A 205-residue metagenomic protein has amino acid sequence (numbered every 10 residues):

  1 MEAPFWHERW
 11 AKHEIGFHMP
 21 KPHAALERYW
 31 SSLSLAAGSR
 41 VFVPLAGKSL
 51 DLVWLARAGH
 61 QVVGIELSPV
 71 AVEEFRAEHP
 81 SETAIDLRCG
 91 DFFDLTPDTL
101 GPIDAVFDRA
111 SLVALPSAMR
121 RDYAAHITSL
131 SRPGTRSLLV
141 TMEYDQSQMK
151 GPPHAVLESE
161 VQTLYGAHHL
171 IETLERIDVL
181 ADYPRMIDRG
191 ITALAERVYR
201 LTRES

Functional and structural regions predicted by a protein language model:
M1-S34, K48-V53, Q61-T99, A124-S205: Class I (Rossmann-like) S-adenosyl-L-methionine-dependent methyltransferase catalytic domain, capturing the SAM-binding
G16-P20, V41, P116: Short, flexible loop segments at the rims of nucleotide/cofactor-binding pockets, characterized by
S34-R40: Short helix-loop-beta connector
F42-K48, S111: Class I SAM-dependent methyltransferase "Motif I" SAM/SAH-binding loop
A58: Conserved dinucleotide-binding and phosphotransfer motif residues
I103-D104: Conserved acidic residues
F107: A conserved beta-strand element that flanks and buttresses the S-adenosyl-L-methionine
A114-H126: A short, conserved alpha-helix within the catalytic core of class I
